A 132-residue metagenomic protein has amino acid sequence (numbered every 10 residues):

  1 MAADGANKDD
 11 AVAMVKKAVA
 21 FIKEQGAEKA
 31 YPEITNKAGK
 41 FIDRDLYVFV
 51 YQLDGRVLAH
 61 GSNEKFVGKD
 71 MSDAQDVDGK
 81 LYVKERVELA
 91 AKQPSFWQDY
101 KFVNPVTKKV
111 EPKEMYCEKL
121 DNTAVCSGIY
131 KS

Functional and structural regions predicted by a protein language model:
M1-S132: N-terminal membrane-sensor/transducer module of prokaryotic signaling receptors
